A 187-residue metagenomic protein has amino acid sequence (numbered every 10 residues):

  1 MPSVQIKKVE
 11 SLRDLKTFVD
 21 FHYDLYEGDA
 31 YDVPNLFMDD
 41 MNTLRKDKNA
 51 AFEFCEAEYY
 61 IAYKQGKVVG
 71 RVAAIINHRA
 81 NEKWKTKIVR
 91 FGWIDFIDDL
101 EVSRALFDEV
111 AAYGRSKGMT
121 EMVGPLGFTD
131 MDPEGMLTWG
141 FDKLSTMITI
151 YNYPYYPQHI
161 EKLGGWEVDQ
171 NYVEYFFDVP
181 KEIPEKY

Functional and structural regions predicted by a protein language model:
M1-D47, Y172: Short amphipathic alpha-helix that is part of the acyltransferase structural core
P2-V4, I150-Y187: Acyltransferase donor/substrate-recognition loop-hinge adjacent to the catalytic core
F21-H22, Y26, E56-A57, R71: Membrane-embedded alpha-helical bundles of multi-pass transporters/translocases, especially carrier/permease families
R45-I61: A short helix-loop-beta-strand connector motif used in the catalytic cores of GNAT acetyltransferases and, in some
K48, I76-R79: Alpha-helical subdomain
A57, I88, Q170-E174: Extracellular structured ligand-interaction cores
I61, K67-N77: Conserved beta-strand in the GNAT
E82-G165: Acyl-donor binding region in acyl/amide transferases
